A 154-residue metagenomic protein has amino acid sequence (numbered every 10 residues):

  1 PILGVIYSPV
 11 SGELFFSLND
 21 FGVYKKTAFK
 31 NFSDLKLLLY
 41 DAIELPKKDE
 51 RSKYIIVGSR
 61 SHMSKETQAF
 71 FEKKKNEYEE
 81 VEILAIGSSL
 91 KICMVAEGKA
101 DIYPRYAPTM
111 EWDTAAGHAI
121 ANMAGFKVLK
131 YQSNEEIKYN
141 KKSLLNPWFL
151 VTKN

Functional and structural regions predicted by a protein language model:
P1-I92, E136-I137, K141-N154: Acidic beta-strand-loop-alpha-helix segment within the catalytic core of divalent metal-dependent phosphate-processing
I56, M94-A96, A115-M123: Hydrophobic residues within well-ordered alpha-helices
N76, K99-D101, A121: Glycine-enriched alpha-helix->loop->beta-strand junction motifs that scaffold or abut catalytic
S88, Y106-A107: Beta->alpha turn/N-cap motifs
E97-I102, G125-K127: Alpha-to-beta junction loops
R105, L129-Y131: Short beta-strand and adjacent tight-turn residues that come in two discontinuous sequence segments and form the edges
T109, N134-E136: Conserved beta-strand edge residues that scaffold enzyme active sites
W112: Acidic donor-binding loop at a coil-to-helix junction in glycosyltransferase catalytic cores that engages
